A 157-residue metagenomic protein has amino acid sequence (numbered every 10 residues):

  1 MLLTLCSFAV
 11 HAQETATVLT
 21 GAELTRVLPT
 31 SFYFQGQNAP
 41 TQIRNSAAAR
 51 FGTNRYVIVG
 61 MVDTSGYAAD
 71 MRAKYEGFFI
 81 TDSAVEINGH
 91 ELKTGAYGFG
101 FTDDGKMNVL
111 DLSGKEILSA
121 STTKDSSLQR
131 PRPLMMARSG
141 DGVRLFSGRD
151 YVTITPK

Functional and structural regions predicted by a protein language model:
M1-S7: Bacterial N-terminal signal peptides
T4, T25-V27, H90: Short linear sequence motifs
H11-D70, S119-K157: Primarily secretory-pathway and cell-envelope proteins
T64-L112: Mid-length scaffold segments of soluble, non-membrane domains
M107-K124: Short, solvent-exposed cationic patches
